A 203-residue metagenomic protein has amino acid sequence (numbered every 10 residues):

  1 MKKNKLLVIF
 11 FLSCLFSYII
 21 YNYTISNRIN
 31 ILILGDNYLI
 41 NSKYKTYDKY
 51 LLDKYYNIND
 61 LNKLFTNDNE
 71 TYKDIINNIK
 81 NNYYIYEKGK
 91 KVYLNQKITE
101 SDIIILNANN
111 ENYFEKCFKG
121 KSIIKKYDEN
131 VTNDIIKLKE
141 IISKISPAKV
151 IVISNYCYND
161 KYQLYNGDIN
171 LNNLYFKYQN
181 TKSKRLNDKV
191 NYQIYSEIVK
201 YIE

Functional and structural regions predicted by a protein language model:
M1-L12: N-terminal Sec-pathway targeting helices
L7-V8, F16, D53, N172-Y175: Compositionally biased amphipathic helical and low-complexity segments enriched in hydrophobic
L12-S13, L34, R185: Alpha-helical architecture
L15-I29: Membrane-interface motif at the C-terminal end of an N-terminal transmembrane signal
T24-N27, Y55, I145-S146: A structural signal for short coil/turn segments at secondary-structure junctions
I29-I33, Y38-K126: Conserved SGNH/GDSL esterase-like catalytic core that processes O-acyl groups on lipids and polysaccharides
Y86-E203: Alpha-helical cap/lid subdomain in secreted, periplasmic, or secretory-pathway luminal O-acyl-processing enzymes
